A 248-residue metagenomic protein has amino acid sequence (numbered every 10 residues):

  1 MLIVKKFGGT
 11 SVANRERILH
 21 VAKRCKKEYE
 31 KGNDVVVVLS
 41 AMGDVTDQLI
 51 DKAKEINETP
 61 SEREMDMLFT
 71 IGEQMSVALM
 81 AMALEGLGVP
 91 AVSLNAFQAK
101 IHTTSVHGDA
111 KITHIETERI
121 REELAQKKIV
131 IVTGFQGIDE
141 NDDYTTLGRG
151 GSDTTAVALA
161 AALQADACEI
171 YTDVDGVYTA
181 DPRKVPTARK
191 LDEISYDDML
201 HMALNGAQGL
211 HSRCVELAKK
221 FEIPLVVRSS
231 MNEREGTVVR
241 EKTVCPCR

Functional and structural regions predicted by a protein language model:
M1-E216: Nucleotide/pyrophosphate-binding catalytic subdomain
S93, M199, L225-V227, V239: Generic structural hydrophobic/aromatic packing signal, biased to beta-strands
F135-Q136, S229-M231, T243: A broadly conserved detector of short glycine/acidic/proline-rich loop/turn motifs that flank catalytic sites and bind
A207-R213, L217-E235: Conserved glycine-bearing catalytic or ligand-binding loops at nucleotide- and phosphate-handling centers of large
V238-R248: A conserved regulatory-domain signal marking ACT and ACT-like small-molecule sensing domains and adjacent regulatory
